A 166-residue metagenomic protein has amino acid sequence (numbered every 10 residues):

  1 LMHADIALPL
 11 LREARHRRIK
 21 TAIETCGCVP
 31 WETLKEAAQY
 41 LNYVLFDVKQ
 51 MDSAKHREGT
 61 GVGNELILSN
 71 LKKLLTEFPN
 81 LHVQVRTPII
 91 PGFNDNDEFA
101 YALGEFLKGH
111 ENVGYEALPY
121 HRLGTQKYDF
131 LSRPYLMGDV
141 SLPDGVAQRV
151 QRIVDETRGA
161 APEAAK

Functional and structural regions predicted by a protein language model:
L1-L118, L123: Conserved AdoMet/S-adenosylmethionine-binding subsite of the radical SAM
A14, V154-T157: Hydrophobic alpha-helical packing residues
F78-V83, F99-A100, Y135-Q148, K166: A broadly tuned preference for mixed-charge, low-complexity surface segments
E105, V113-G114, Y128-V154: A structural motif corresponding to the C-terminal lobe/cap of the Radical SAM core domain
E156-K166: Radical SAM enzyme core and accessory elements
